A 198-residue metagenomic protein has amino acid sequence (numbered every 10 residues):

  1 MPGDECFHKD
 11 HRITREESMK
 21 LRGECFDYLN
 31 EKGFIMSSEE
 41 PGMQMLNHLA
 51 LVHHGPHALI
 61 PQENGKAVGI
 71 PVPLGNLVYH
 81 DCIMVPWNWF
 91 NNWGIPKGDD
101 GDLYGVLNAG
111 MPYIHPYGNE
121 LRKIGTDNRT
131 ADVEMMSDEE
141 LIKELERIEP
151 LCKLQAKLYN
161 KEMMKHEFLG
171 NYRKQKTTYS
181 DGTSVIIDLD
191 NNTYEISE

Functional and structural regions predicted by a protein language model:
P2-E198: Active-site-proximal substrate-binding groove within the catalytic cores of carbohydrate-active enzymes
